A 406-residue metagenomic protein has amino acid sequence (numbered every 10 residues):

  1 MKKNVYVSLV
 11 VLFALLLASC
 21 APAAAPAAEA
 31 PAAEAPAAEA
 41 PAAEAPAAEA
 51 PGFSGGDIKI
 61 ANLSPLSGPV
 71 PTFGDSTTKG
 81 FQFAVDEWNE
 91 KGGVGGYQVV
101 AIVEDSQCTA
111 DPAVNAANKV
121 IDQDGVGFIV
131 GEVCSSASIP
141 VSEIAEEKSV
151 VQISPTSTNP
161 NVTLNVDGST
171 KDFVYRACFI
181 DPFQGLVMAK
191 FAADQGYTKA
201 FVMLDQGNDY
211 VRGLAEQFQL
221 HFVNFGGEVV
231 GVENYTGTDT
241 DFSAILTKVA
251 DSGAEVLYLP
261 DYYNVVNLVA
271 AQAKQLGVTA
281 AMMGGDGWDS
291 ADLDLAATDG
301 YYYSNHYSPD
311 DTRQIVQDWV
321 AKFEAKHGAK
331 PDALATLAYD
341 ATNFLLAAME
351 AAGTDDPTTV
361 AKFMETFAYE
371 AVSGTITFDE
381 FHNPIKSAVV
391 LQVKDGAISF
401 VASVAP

Functional and structural regions predicted by a protein language model:
M1-K59, E90, A405-P406: Short, low-complexity disordered leader/linker segments with a strong preference for bacterial N-terminal type II
E49, P71-G95, E216-V223: Short, polar/charged alpha-helical segment
A50-S54, I58-Q82, E104-D111, V133-C134 (+3 more regions): Extracytoplasmic "Venus flytrap"
T72-K79, K91-N165, Y235-S243, N264-N267 (+1 more regions): Beta-alpha junction/loop-to-helix N-cap segments that form part of ligand/metal-binding clefts
G96-A101, F128-E132, V202-D205, V232 (+4 more regions): Surface-exposed patches in mature extracellular/periplasmic domains of secreted proteins
V126-V232, A281-Y302: Extracytoplasmic ligand/sensor domains, especially the bilobed periplasmic-binding protein
A270-Y339, Q392, I398-A405: Extracellular/periplasmic periplasmic-binding protein-like sensory domains
A325-A335, L346-I398: Segments of small-molecule ligand-sensing domains
